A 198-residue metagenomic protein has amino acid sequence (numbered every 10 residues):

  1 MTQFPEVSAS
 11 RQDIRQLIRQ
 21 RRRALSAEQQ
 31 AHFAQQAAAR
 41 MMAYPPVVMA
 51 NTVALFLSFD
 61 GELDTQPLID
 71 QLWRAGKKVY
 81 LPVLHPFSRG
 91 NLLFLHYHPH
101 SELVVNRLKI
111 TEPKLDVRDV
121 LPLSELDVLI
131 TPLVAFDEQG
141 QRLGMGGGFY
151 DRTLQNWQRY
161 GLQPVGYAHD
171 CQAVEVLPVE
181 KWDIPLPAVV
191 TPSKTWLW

Functional and structural regions predicted by a protein language model:
M1-A9, Q20, A75, H100 (+5 more regions): Surface-exposed, charge/polar-rich loops and edge strands
T2-E125: N-terminal active-site beta-alpha-beta segment that forms phosphate/nucleotide-binding and substrate-recognition loops
L55-L57, T131-P132, T191: Redox-cofactor binding/interface segments in oxidoreductases and associated redox assembly factors
F59-G61, V134-E138: Short glycine-rich anion-binding loops that position phosphate/pyrophosphate groups of nucleotides and phosphorylated
E62, P86, Y150, C171-Q172: Alpha-helix N-cap/helix-start and coil->helix boundary motif
G146: Short polar/charged helix/loop
